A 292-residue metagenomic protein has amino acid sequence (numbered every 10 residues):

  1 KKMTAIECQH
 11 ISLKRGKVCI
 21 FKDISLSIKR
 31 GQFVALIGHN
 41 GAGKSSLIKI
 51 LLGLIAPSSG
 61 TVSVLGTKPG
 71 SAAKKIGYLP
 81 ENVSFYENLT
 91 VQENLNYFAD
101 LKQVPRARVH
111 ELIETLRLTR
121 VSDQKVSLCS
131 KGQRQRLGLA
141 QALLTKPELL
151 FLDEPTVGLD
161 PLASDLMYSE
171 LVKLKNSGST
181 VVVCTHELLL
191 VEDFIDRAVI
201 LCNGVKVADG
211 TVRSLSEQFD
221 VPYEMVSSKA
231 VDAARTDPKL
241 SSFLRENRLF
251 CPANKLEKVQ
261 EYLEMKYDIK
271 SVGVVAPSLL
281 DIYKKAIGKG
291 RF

Functional and structural regions predicted by a protein language model:
I37-H39: The feature captures the beta-strand-to-loop junction immediately N-terminal to the Walker
G60-K74: Conserved ABC transporter NBD signature motif
N96, D100, R106-S122: Conserved ABC ATPase "signature" region
L150-E154: Catalytic Walker B motif of ABC-type/P-loop ATPase nucleotide-binding domains
V172-F250: ABC transporter nucleotide-binding domain
P252-F292: C-terminal coupling/interaction segments
